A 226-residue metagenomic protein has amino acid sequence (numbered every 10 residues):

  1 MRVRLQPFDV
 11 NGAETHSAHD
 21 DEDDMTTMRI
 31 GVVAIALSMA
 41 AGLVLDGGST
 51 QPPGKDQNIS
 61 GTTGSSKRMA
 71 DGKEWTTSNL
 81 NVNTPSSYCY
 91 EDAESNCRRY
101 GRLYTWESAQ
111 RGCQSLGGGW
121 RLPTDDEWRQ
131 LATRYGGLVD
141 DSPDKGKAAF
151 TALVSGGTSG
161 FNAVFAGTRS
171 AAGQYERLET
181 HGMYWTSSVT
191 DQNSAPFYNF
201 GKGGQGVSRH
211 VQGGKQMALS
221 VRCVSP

Functional and structural regions predicted by a protein language model:
R4-P7, D24, A36, G42-V44 (+2 more regions): Acidic/proline-rich low-complexity IDRs
L5-T27: Short, Lys/Arg-enriched N-terminal segments with co-localized hydrophobic residues within the first ~10-30 amino acids
Q6-F8, T15, L37-A40, P85-S87: Intrinsic disorder/low-complexity segments
M28-A34: Sec-dependent signal peptide recognition, specifically the positively charged N-region followed immediately by
G31, M39-K55: Bacterial Sec-dependent signal peptides at the C-terminal "C-region" and cleavage site
Q51-P226: Conserved positions within compact, well-structured domain cores
